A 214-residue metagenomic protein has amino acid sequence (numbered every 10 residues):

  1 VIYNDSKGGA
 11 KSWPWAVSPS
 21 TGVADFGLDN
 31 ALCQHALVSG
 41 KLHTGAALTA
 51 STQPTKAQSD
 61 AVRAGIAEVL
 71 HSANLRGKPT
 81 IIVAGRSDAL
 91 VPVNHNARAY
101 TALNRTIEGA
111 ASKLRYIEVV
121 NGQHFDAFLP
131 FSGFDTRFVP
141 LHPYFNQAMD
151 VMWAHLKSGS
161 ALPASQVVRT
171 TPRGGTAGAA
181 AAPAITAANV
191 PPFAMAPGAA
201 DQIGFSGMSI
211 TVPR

Functional and structural regions predicted by a protein language model:
V1-R214: C-terminal His-loop and adjacent cap/lid subdomain of alpha/beta-hydrolase
